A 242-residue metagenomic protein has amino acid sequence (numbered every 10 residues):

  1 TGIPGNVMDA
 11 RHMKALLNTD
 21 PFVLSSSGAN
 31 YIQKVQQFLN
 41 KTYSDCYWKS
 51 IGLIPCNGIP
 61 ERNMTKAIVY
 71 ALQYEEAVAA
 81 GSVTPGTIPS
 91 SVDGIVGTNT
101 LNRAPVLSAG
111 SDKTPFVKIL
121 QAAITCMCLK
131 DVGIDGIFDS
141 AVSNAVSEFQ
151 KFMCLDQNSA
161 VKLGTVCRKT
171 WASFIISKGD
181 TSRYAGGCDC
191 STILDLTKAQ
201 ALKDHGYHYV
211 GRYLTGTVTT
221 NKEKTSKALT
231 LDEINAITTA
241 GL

Functional and structural regions predicted by a protein language model:
T1-Y209, Y213-V218: Cell-envelope/ECM-targeting effectors and their regulatory/trafficking segments
L196-G206, S226-L242: Acidic (Asp/Glu)-rich catalytic clusters
T217-A228: Glycine-rich, proline-tolerant flexible connector loops at the mouths of alpha/beta enzymes
